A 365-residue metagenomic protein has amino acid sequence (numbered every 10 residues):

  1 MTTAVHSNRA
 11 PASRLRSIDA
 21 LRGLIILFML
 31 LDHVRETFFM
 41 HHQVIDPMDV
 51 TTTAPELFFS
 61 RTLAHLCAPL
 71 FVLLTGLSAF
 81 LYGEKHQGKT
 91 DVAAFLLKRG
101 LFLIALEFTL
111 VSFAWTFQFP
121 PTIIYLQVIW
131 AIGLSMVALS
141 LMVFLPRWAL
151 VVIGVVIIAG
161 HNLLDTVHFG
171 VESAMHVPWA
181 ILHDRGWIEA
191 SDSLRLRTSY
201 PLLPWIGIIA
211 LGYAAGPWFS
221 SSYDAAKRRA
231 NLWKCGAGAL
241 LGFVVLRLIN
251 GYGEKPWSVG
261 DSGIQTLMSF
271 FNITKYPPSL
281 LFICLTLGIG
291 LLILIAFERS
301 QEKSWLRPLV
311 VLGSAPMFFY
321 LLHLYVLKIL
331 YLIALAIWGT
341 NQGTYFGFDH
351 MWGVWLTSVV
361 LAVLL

Functional and structural regions predicted by a protein language model:
M1-L365: Alpha-helical transmembrane segments and their immediate juxtamembrane cytosolic regions
